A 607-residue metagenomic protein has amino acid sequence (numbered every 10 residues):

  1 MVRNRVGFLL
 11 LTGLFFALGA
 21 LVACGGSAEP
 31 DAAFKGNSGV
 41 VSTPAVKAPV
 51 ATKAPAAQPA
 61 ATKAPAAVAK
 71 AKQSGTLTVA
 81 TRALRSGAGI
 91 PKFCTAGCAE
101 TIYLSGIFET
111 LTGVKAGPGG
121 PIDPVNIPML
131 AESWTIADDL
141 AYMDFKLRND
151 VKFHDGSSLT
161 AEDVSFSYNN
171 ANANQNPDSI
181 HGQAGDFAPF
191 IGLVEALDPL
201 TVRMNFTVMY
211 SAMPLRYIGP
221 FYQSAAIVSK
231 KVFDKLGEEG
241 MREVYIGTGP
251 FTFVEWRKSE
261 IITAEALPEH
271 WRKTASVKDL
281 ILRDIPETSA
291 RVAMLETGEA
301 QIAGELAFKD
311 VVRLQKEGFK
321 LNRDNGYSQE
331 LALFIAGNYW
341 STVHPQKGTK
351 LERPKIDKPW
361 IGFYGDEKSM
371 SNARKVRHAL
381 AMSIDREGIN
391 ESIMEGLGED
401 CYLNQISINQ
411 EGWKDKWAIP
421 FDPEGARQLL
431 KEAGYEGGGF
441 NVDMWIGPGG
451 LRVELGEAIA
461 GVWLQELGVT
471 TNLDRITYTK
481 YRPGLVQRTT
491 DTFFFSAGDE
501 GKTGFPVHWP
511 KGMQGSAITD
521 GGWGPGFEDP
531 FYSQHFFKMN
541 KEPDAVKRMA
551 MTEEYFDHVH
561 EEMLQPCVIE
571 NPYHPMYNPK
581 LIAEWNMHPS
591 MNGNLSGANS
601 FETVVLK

Functional and structural regions predicted by a protein language model:
N4-G7, G19, C24-A71, A116-G117 (+7 more regions): Extracytoplasmic/periplasmic ligand-capture domains
T78, T112, Y142-D144, T201-R203 (+1 more regions): General beta-strand recognition
A80-D138, N169, V244-T248: N-terminal lobe/hinge region of extracytoplasmic solute-binding protein
T81, I107, F145-L147, F206: A short glycine/threonine-centered beta-strand motif
L84-R85, D150-V151, M209-Y210: Acidic glycine-/aspartate-rich tracts in secreted/extracellular proteins
K146, G182-V232, K580: Surface-exposed binding/hinge segments that line and control ligand-binding clefts or catalytic entry sites
A226-K231, E395-K416, P566, Y573-K580: Mature extracytoplasmic/periplasmic domains
Y577-K607: Long beta-strand-rich cores associated with HINT superfamily self-processing modules
